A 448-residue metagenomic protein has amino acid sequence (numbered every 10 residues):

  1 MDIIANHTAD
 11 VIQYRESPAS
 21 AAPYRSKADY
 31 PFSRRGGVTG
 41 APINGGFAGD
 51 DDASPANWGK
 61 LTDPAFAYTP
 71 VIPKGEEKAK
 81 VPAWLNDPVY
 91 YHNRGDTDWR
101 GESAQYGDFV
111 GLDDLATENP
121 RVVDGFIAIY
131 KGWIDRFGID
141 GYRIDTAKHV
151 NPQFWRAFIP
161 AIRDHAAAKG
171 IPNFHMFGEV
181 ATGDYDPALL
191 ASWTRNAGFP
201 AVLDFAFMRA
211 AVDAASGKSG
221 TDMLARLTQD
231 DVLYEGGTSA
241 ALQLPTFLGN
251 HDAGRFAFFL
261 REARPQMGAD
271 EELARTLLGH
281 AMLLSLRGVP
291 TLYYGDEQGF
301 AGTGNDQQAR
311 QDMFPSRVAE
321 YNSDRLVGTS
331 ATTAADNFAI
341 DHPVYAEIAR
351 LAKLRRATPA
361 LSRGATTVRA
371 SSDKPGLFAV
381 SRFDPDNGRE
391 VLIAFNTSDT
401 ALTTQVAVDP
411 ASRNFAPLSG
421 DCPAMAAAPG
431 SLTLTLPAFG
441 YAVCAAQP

Functional and structural regions predicted by a protein language model:
M1-I4: Hydrophobic or amphipathic alpha-helical targeting/insertion segments
N6-H7, Y14-A65, A128-A240, L244 (+8 more regions): Active-site-proximal helices and loops of the catalytic beta/alpha 8
E16, A79-A128, G132, R136: Chitinase-like catalytic core of GlcNAc-active glycosidases
A241-A269: Active-site clefts of carbohydrate-active enzymes
H280-F300: Substrate-binding cleft of secreted/luminal carbohydrate-active enzymes
A394-S398: Asparagine-centered strand-capping/turn motif at beta-strand->loop junctions
V408-C422: Solvent-exposed beta-hairpin/edge-strand motifs
A427-P448: C-terminal beta-strand-rich structural cap/linker in extracellular carbohydrate-active enzymes
